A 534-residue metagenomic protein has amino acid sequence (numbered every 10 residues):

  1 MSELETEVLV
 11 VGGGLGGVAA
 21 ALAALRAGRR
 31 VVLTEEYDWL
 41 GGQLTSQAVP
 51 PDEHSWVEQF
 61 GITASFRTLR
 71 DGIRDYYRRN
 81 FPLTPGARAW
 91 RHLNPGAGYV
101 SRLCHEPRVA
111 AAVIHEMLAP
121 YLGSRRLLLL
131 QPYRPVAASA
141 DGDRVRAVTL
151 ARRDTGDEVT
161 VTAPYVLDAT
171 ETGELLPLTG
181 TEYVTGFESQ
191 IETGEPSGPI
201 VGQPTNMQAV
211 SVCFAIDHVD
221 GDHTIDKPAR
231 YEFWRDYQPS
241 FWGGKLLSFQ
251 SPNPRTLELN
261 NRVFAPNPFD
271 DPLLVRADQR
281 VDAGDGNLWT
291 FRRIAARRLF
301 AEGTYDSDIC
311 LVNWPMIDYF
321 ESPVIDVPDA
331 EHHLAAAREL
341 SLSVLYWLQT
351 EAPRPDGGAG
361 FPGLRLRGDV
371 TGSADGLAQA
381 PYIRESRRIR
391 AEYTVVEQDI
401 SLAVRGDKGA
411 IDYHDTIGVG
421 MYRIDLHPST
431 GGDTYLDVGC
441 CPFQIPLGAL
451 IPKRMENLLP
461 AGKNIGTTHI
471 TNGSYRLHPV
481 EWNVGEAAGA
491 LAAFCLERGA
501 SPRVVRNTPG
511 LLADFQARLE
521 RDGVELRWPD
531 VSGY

Functional and structural regions predicted by a protein language model:
M1-S2, Y534: Basic/polar N-terminal segments that are highly enriched at the extreme N-terminus, encompassing both cleavable
S2-G14: Beta1/beta-strand and adjacent pyrophosphate-binding region of the FAD-binding site in flavoprotein oxidoreductases
E5-E7, A27-R30, S124-L127, V159 (+2 more regions): Loop/turn elements at helix/coil->beta-strand transitions in domains of secreted/extracellular proteins
G17: N-terminal Rossmann-fold NAD(P) dinucleotide-binding loop
A23, R29-R30, E35-A137, Q208-F214: Conserved N-terminal/central alpha/beta ligand/cofactor-binding core
Q43, Q131-P132, R144-A147, D154-Y165 (+1 more regions): Flavin (FAD/FMN)-binding glycine-rich loop and adjacent Rossmann-like elements that form
A137-D143: Beta-rich nucleic-acid/ligand-interaction surfaces
